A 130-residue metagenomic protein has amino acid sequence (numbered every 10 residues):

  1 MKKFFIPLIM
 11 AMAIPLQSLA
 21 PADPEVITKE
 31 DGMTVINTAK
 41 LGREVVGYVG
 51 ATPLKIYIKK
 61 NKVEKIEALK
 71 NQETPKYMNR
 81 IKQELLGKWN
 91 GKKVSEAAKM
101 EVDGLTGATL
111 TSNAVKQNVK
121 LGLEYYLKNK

Functional and structural regions predicted by a protein language model:
K2, I6, S18-K130: Flexible, solvent-exposed loop/hinge segments and secondary-structure transition points
P7-P15: Bacterial N-terminal signal peptides
